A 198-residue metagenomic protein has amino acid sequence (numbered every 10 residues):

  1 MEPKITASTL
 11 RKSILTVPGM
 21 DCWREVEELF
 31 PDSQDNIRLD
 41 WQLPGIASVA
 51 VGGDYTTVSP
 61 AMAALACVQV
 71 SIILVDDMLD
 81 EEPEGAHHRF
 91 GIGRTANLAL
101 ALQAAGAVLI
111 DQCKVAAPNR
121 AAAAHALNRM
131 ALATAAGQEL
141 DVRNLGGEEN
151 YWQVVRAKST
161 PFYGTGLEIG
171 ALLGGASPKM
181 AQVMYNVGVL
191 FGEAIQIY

Functional and structural regions predicted by a protein language model:
M1-H88, L140-N144: Conserved N-terminal diphosphate/IPP-binding helix and adjacent helical/loop segment of trans-prenyltransferase domains
P18-G19, S33-I37, A96-N97, K114-Y198: All-alpha helical catalytic cores of prenyl diphosphate-utilizing isoprenoid enzymes
R24-E27, A104-A107, N128, Y185: Generic alpha-helical structural signal
L43, M62-S71, V75, Q103-G106 (+4 more regions): An amphipathic alpha-helical micro-motif enriched in hydrophobic residues with embedded/adjacent acidic residues
P44-G53, A105-C113, T165-L173: Well-ordered alpha-helical scaffold segments within catalytic/enzyme domains
G85-G93, E148-Y151: Short helix/strand-bridging catalytic loops that position acidic/His residues to coordinate divalent metals and engage
G91-Q112: Multi-pass membrane catalytic core of lipid/isoprenoid biosynthesis enzymes
